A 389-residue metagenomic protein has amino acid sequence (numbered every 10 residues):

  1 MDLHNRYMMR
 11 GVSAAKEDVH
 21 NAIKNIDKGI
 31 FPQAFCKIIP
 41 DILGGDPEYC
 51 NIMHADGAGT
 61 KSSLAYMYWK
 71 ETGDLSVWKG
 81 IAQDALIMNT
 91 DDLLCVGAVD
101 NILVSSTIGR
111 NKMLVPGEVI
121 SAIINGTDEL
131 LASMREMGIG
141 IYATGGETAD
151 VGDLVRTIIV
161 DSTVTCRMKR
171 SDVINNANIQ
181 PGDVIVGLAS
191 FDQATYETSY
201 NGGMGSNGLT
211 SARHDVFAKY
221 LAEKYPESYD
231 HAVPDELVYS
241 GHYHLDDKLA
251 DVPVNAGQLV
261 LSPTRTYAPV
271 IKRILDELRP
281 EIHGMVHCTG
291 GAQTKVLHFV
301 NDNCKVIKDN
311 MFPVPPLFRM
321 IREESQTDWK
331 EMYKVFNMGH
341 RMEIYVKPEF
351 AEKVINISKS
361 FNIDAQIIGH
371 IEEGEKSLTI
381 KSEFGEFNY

Functional and structural regions predicted by a protein language model:
M1-Y389: Helix-biased detector of long, well-ordered alpha-helical tracts
